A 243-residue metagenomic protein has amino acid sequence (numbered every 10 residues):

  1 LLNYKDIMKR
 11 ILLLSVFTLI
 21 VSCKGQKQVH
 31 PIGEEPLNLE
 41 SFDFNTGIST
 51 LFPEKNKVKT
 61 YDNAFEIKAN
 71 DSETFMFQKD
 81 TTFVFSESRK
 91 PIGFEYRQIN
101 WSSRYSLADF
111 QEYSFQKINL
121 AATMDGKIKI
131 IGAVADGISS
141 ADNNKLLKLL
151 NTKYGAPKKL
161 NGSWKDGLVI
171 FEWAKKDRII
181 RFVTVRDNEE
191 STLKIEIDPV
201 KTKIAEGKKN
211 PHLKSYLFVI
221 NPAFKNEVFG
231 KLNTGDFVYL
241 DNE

Functional and structural regions predicted by a protein language model:
L2-I11: Positively charged n-region of N-terminal signal peptides that target proteins for export
K9, K24-K27: Polybasic, lysine/arginine-rich low-complexity segments
L14-S15: Sec-dependent N-terminal signal peptides
L19-S22: C-terminal motif of bacterial Sec signal peptides marking the signal peptidase cleavage site
Q26-P91, G132-E243: Non-cytosolic coordination micro-motifs
E87, I92-M124: A glycine-rich, hydrophobic loop/mini-helix early in the fold
M124-A133: Glycine-rich, often proline-containing surface loops adjacent to acidic residues and nearby aromatics that form
